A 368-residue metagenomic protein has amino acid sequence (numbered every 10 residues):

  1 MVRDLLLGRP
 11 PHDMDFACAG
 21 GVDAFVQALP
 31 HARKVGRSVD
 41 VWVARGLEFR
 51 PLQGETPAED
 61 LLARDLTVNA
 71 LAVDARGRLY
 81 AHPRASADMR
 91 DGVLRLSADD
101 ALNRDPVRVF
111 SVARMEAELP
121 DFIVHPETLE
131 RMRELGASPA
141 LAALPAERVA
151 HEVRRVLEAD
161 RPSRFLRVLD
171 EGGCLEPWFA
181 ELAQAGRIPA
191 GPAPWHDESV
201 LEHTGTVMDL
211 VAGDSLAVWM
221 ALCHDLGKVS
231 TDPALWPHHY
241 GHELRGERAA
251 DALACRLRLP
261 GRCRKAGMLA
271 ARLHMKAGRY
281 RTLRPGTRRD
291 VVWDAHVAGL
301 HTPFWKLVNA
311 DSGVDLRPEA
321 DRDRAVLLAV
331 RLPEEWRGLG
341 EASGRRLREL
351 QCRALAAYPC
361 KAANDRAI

Functional and structural regions predicted by a protein language model:
M1-I368: Catalytic cores of the polymerase beta-like nucleotidyltransferase superfamily and closely associated nucleotide
